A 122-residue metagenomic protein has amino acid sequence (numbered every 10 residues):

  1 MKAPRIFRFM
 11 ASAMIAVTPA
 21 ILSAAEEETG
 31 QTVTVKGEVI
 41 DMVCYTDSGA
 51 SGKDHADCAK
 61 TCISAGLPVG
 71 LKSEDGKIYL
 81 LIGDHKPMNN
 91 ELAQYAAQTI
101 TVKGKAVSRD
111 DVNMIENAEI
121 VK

Functional and structural regions predicted by a protein language model:
M1-A13: Bacterial N-terminal signal peptides that target proteins for export
A16-A24: C-terminal segment of classical bacterial N-terminal signal peptides
A24-T32: Cleaved targeting-peptide boundary
Q31-A65, G104: Structural detector for short beta-strands of small beta-barrel domains
G70-E74: Short, acidic/hydrophobic/Gly-rich beta-strand patch recurrent on exposed beta strands that often constitutes part
K77-E91: Beta-strand/loop nucleic-acid-binding surfaces
P87-T101: Short nucleic-acid-contacting surface segments enriched for D/E, G, S/T with interspersed K/R
V107-K122: OB-fold/S1-family single-stranded nucleic acid-binding modules
